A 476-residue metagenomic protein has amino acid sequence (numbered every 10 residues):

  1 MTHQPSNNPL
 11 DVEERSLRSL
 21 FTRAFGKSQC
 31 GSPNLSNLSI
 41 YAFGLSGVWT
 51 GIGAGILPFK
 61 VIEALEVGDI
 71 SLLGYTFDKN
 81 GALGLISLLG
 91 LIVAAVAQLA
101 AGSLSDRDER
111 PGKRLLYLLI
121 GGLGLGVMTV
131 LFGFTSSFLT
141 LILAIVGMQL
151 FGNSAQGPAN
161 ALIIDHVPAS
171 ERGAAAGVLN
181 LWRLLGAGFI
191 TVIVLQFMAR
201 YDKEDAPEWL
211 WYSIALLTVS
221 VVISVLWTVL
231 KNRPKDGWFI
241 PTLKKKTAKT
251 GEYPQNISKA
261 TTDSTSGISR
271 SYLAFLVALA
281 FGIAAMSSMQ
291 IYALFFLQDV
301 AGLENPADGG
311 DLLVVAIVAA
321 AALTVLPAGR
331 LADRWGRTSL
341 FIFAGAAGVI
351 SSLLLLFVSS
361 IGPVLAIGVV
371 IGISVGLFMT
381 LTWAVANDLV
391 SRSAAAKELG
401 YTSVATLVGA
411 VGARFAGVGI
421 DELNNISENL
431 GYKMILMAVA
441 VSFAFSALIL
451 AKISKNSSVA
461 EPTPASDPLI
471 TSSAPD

Functional and structural regions predicted by a protein language model:
H3, N8-S32, R233-V277, D467-D476: Juxtamembrane intracellular "pre-TM" segments in multi-pass secondary transporters
L20-L91, Y272-A278, G282-L303: Helix-loop boundary and gating motifs at the non-cytosolic
T76-F77, K113-R114, M198-T218, I420-S442: A membrane-interface helix-boundary motif in multi-pass transporters
A94, G173-M198, S403-R414: Glycine-rich segments within core transmembrane alpha-helices of 12-TM secondary carriers
A97-P111, T324-G336, D421: Helix-to-loop junctions at the C-terminal end of transmembrane segments in multipass secondary transporters
L115-V130, S339-L354: Structural signature of the two symmetry-related core transmembrane helices
G133, S220-R233, M437-D467: Multi-pass alpha-helical transporter architecture, strongest for 12-TM Major Facilitator/SLC carriers used
A395-L423: A late C-terminal transmembrane helix in Major Facilitator Superfamily
